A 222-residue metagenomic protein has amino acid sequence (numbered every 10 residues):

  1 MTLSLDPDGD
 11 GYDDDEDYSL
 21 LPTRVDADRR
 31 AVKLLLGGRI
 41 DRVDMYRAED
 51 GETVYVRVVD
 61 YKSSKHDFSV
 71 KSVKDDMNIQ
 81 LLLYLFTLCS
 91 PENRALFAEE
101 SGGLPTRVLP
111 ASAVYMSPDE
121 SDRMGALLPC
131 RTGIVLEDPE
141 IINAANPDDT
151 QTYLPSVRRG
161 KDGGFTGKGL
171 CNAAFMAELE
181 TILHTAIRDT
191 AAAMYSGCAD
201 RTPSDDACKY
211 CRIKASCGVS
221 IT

Functional and structural regions predicted by a protein language model:
M1-T222: RecB-family 4Fe-4S metal-dependent nuclease core
